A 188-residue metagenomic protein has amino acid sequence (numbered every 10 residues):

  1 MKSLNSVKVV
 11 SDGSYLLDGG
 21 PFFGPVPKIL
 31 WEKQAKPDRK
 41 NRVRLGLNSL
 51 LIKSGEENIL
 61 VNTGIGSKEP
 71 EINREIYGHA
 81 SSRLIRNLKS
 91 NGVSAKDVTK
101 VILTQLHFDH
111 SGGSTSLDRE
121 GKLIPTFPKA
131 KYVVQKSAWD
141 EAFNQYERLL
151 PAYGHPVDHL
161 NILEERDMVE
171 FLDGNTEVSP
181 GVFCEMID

Functional and structural regions predicted by a protein language model:
M1-V7, K53-I59, T176-C184: Beta-strand-turn-beta hairpins that frame and shape the catalytic cleft of phosphate-ester-processing enzymes
N5, D12-N91: Conserved beta-strand hairpin/beta-sheet module of binuclear metal-dependent hydrolase folds, prominently
G19, P70-E71, G112-S114, F143-N144: Short glycine-/acidic-enriched loop or helix-start segments at secondary-structure transitions that form or flank
I59-V61, I102, Y132: Residue-level marker for buried hydrophobic side chains located in beta-strands that build the well-ordered beta-sheet
G64-G66, H107, A138: Catalytic metal-binding/acid-base residues of hydrolase active sites
H79-V93, D97, T126-D188: Metallo-beta-lactamase
V98-D109: Metallo-beta-lactamase
S111-K122: Metal-dependent catalytic neighborhoods of phosphoester/phosphodiester hydrolases
